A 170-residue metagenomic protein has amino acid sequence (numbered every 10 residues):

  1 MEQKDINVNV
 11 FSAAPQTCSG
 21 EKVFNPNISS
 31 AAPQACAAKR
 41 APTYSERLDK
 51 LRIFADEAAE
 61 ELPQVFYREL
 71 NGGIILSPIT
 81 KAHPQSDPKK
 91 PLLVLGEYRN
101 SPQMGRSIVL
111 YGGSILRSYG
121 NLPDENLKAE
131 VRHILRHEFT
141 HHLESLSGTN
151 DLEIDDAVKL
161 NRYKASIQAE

Functional and structural regions predicted by a protein language model:
M1-V10: N-terminal acidic, proline/glycine-rich, low-complexity intrinsically disordered segments
E2, P42-I53: Phosphate/ribose-recognition catalytic cores of enzymes acting on nucleotide-derived substrates
V10-C36: Long, intrinsically disordered low-complexity tandem-repeat segments
R52-A55, K128-R136: Amphipathic, non-transmembrane alpha-helical scaffold segments
F54-G113: Auxiliary, metal-adjacent structural segments of Zn-dependent hydrolase domains
E61, V65, I134, E138-H142: Short alpha-helical functional segments enriched in proximate histidine and acidic residues
P91-R132, H142-A165: Active-site scaffold of zinc-dependent metalloenzymes
I167-E170: Primarily interfacial, aromatic-capped hydrophobic alpha-helices that serve as membrane anchors
